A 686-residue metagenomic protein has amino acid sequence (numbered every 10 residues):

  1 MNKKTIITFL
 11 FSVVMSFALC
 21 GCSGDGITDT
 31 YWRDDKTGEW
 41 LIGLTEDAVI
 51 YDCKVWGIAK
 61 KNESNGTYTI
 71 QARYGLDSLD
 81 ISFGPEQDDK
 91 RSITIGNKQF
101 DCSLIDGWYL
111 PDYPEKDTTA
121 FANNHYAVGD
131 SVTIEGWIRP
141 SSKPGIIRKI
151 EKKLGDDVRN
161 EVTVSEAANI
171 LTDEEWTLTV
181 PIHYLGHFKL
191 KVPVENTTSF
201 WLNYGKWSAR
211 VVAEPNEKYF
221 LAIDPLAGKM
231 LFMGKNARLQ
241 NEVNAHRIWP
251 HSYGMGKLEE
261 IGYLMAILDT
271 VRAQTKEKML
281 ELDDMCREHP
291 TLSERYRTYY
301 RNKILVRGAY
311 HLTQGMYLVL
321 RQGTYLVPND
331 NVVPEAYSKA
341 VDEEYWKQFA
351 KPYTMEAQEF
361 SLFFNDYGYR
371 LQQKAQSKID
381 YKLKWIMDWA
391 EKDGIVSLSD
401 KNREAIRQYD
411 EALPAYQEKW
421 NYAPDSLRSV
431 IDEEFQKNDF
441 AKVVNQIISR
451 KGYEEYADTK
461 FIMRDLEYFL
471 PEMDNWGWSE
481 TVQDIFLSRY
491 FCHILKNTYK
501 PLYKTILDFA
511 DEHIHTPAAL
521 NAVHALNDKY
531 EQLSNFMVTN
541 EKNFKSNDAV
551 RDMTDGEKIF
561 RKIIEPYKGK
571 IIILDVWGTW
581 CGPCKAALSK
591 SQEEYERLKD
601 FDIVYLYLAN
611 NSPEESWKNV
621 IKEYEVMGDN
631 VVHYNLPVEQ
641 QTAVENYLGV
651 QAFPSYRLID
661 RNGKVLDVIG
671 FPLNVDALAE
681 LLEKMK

Functional and structural regions predicted by a protein language model:
S23-I42, Y109: Tryptophan-anchored aromatic micro-motifs
G57-R295: A non-transmembrane, solvent-exposed segment enriched in polar/low-complexity residues
A227, F232-P566: Oxidative protein folding and maturation machinery
V443, A457, I621-F653, R657-R661: Short, internal strand/loop/helix patches that form the active-site neighborhood or redox-interaction surface
K568, V576-E593, N610-S612: Conserved redox-active cysteine motifs that mediate thiol-disulfide chemistry, especially di-cysteine Cys-X(1-2)-Cys
K570-I571, L588-L608, M685: Conserved helix-turn-beta segment immediately C-terminal to the redox Cys motif in thioredoxin-like folds
D600-S616, V626-Q641: Thiol-based oxidoreductase modules, predominantly thioredoxin-like and allied folds used for disulfide exchange
Q651-K686: Non-catalytic, surface beta->alpha helical segment in thiol-disulfide oxidoreductase systems
